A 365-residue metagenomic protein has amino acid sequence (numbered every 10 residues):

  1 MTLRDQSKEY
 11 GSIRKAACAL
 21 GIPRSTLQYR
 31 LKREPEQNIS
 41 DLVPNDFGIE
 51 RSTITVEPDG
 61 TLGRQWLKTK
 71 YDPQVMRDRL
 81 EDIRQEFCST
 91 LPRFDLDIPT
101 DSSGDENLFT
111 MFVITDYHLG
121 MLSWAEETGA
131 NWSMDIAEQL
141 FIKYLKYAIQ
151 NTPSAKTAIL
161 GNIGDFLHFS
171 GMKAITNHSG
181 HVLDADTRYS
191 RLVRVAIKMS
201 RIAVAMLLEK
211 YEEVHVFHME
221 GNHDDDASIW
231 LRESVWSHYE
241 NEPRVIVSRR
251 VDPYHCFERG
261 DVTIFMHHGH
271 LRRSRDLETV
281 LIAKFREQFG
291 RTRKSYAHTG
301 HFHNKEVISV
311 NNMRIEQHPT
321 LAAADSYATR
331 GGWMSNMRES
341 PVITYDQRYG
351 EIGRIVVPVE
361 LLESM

Functional and structural regions predicted by a protein language model:
M1-D135, Q150-S154: Acidic, histidine-bearing metal-coordination/catalytic regions of metal-dependent phosphoesterases
D41, L208, V235-I246, R250-P253 (+1 more regions): Conserved beta-sheet core of the metallophosphoesterase superfamily
F47-D59, R201-H218, F265, S295-F302: N-terminal short leaders/motifs
G63, M76, A227-I229, C256-G260: Short, solvent-exposed polar/charged micro-motifs at secondary-structure junctions
T90-T100, Y144, L277-Q288: Short, motif-level signal for alpha-helix interfacial/capping segments enriched in acidic residues and aromatics/proline
D97-T100, G104-Y117, A125, A130-V247: Core catalytic region of metal-dependent phosphoesterases/phosphodiesterases, especially metallo-beta-lactamase-like
